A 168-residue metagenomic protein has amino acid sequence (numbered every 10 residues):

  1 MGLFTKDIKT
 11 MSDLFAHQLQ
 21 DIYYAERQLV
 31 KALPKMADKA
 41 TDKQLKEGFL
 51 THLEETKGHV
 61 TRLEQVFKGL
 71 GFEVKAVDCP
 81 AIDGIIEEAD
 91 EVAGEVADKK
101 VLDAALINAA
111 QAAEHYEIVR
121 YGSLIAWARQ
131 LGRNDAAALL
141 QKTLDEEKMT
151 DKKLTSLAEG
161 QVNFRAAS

Functional and structural regions predicted by a protein language model:
M1-S168: Amphipathic alpha-helical hairpins
